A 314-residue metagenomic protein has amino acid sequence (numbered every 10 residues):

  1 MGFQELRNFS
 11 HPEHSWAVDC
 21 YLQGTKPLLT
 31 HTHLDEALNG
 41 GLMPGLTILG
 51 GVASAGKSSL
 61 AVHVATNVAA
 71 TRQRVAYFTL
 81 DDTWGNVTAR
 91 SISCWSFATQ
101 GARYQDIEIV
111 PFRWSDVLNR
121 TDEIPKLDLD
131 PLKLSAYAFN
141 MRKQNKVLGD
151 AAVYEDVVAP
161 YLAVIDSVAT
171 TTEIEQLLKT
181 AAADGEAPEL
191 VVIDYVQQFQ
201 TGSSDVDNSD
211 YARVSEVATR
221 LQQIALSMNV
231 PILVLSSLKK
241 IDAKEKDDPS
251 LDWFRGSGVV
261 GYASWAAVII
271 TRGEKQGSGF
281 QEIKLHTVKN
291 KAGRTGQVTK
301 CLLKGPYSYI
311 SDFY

Functional and structural regions predicted by a protein language model:
M1-F9: Interdomain "pre-motor" coupling segment immediately N-terminal to P-loop NTPase/helicase cores
F9-R72, A76-N86, W95, V164-L285: P-loop NTPase motor core
E36, R72-A187, V298-K300: Cytosolic-facing regulatory segments adjacent to core modules
N86, Q100-Q105, P188-V192, S257-G261 (+2 more regions): Glycine-rich loops and low-complexity Gly/Arg-rich segments that provide flexible linkers or classic glycine-based
A266, R272-Y314: Conserved P-loop NTPase
